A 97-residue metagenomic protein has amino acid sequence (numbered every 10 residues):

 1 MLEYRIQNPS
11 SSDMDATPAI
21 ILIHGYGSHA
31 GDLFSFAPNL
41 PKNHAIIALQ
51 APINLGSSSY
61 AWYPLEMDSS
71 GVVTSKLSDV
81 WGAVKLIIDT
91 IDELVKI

Functional and structural regions predicted by a protein language model:
L2-I97: Serine-hydrolase catalytic machinery in alpha/beta-hydrolase-like enzymes
